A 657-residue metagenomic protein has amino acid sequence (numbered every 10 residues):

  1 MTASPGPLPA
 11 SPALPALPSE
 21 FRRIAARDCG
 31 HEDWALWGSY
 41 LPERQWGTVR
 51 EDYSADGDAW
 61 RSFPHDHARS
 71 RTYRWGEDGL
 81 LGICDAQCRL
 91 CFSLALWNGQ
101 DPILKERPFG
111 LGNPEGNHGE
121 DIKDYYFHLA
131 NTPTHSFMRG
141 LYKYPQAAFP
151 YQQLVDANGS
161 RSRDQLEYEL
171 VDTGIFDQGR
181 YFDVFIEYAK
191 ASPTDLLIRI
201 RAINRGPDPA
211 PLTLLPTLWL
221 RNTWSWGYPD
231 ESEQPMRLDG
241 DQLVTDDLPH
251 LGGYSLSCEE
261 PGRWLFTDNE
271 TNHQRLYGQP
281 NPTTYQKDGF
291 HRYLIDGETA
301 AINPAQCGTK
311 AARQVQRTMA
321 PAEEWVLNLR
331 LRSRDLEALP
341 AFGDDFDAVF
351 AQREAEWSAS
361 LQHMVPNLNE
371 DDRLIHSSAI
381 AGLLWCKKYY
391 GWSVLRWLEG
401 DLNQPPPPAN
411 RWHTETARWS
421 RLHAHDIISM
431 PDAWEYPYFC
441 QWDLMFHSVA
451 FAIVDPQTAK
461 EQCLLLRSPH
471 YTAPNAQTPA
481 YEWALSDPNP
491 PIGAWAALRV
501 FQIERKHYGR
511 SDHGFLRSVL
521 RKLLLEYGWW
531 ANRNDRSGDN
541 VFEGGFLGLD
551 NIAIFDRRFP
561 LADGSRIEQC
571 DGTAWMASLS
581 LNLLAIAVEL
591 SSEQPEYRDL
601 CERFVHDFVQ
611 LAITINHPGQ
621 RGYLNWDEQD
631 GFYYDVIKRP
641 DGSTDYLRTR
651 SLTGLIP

Functional and structural regions predicted by a protein language model:
T2-C386, Y390-C440, M445, P456-L465 (+5 more regions): Anionic coordination/interaction segments
I24, M430, T478, F542 (+1 more regions): Short clusters of hydrophobic/aromatic residues that line enzyme substrate/ligand-binding pockets
R139-G174, P282-Y285, G382-L384, W392-T414 (+8 more regions): Active-site acid/base region of carbohydrate-active enzymes
I200, C440-F451, A459-Q462, D487-R499 (+2 more regions): Well-ordered alpha-helical segments within folded domains of soluble proteins
R205-G206, T318-M319, F559, G564 (+1 more regions): Conserved phosphate-binding loops in nucleotide/dinucleotide-binding enzymes
K310, W442, S486-P488, F542 (+2 more regions): Short, solvent-exposed loop/turn segments at the edges of secondary structure
H447, T478-P479: Active-site lumenal/periplasmic loops and adjacent helix-entry segments of GT-C-fold, multi-pass membrane
Y633-I656: C-terminal, helix-dominated tail/subdomain
